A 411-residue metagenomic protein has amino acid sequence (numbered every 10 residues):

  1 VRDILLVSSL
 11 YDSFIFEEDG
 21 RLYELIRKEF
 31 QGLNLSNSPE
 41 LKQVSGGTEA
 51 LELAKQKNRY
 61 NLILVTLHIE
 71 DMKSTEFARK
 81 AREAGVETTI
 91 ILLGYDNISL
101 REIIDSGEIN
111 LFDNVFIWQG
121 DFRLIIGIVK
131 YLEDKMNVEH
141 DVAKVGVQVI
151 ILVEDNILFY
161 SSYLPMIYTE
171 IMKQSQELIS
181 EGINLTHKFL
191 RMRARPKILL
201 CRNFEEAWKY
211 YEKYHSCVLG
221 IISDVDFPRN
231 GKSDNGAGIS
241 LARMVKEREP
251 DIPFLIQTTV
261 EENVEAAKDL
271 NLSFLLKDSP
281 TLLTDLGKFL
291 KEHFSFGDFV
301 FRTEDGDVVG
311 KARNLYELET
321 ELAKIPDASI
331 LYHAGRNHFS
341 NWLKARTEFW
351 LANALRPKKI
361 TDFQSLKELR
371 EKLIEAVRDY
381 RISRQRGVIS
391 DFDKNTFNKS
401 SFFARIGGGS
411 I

Functional and structural regions predicted by a protein language model:
V1-K42, R59, G107-N114, W118-K197 (+7 more regions): Non-catalytic signal-transmission and effector/linker regions of two-component phosphorelay proteins
S13-F16, I98-E102, Y160-S161, E262-E265: Short, charged/polar "capping" segments at the starts of alpha-helices and the immediately preceding loops
I15-R27, S36-S38, Q43-I90, G94-D105 (+3 more regions): Conserved phosphotransfer microenvironments
R27-G32, Y95-S99, I183-T186, T258-N263: Short, polar loop motifs at secondary-structure junctions
S74, I104-N114, A266-L275: As written
E87-I91, N114, V149, I252-L255 (+1 more regions): Proline-centered loop/turn at the N-terminus of a beta-strand
L92-Y95, I256-Q257, K277: Hydrophobic/aromatic residues positioned on beta-strands within the core alpha/beta folds
E261-I411: Terminal, compositionally biased segments used for targeting/anchoring and flexible tails
